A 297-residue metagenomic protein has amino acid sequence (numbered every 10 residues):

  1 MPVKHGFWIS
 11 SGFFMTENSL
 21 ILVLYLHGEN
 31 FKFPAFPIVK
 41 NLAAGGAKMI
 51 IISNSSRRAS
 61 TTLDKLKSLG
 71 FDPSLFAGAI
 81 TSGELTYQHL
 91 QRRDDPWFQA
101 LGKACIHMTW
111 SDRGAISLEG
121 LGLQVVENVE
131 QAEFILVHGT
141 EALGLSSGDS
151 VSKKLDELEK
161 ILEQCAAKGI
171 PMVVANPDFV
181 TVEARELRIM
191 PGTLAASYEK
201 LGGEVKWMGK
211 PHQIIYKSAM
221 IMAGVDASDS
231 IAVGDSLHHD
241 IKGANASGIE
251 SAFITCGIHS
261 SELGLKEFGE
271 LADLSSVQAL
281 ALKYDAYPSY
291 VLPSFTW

Functional and structural regions predicted by a protein language model:
M1-M15, S19-I80, E84-W297: Asp-based, Mg2+/Mn2+-dependent phosphohydrolase catalytic module
